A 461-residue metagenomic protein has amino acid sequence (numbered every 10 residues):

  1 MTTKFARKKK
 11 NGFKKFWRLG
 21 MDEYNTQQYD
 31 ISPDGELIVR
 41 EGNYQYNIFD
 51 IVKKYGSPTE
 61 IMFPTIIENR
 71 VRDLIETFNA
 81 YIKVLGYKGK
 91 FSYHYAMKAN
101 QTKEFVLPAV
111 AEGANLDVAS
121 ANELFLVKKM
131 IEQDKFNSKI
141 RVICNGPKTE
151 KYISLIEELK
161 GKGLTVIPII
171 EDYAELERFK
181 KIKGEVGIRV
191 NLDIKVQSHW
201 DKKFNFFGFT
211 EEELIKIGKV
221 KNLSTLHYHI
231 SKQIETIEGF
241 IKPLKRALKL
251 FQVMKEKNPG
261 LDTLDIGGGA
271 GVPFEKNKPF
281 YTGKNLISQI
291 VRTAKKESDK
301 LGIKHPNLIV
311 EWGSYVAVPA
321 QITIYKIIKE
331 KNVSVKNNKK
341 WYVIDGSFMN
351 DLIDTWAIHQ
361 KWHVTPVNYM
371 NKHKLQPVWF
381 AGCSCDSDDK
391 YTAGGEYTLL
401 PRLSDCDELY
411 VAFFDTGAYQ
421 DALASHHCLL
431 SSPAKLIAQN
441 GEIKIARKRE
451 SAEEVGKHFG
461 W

Functional and structural regions predicted by a protein language model:
T2-E150, G395-F414, A418-A422, H427-C428 (+2 more regions): N-terminal capping/small domains of soluble enzymes
T2-R7, N11-R18, E23, L192-K336 (+1 more regions): Active-site loop/helix belt of alpha/beta enzymes
Y55, V71-I82, I131, K160 (+3 more regions): Structural signal for hydrophobic packing residues in well-ordered secondary-structure cores of soluble enzyme domains
I67, K98, S120, I188 (+5 more regions): Conserved, mostly hydrophobic/aromatic
S92-T263, V272, T293: Active-site-proximal beta-alpha core segment in soluble small-molecule metabolic enzymes
I169, G187-R189, H227, G267 (+4 more regions): Generic enzyme active-site microenvironment
K295-D299, I303-W461: Charged (often Lys/Glu-rich) extended helix/loop segments that serve as interaction or gating elements
